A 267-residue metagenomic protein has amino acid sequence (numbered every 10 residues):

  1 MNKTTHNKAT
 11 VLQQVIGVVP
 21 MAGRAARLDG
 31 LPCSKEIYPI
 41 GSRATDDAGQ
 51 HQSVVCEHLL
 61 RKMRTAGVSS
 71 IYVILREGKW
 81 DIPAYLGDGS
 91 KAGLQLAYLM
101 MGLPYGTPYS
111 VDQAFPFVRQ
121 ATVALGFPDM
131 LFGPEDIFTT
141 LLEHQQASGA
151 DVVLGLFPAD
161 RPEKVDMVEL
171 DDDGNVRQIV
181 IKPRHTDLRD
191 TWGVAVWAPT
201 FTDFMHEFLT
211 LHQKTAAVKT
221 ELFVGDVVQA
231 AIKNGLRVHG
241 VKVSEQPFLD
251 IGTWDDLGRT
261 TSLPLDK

Functional and structural regions predicted by a protein language model:
N2-I82, L96, M101, I137: N-terminal glycine-rich phosphate-binding loop and ensuing alpha1 helix
G17-V19, Y72-V73, L125, V152-G155 (+1 more regions): Structural beta-sheet core signal
L28, I82-L86, M205, T260: Hydrophobic packing residues within well-ordered alpha-helices of enzyme cores
I37, V168-L170, G240: A structural signal for short hydrophobic beta-strand segments in well-ordered beta-sheet cores
V55-L59, Y109-Q113, V227: Well-ordered alpha-helical segments embedded in enzymatic catalytic cores
E77, G102, D136, D160 (+2 more regions): Short beta->alpha linker loops
I82-P83, G87-D172: Conserved beta-loop-beta/alpha segment of the NTase-like Rossmann-fold superfamily that binds/positions NTPs
Q146, N175-L249, W254-K267: Catalytic-core segments of class I nucleotidyltransferases/pyrophosphorylases that form NMP-activated intermediates
